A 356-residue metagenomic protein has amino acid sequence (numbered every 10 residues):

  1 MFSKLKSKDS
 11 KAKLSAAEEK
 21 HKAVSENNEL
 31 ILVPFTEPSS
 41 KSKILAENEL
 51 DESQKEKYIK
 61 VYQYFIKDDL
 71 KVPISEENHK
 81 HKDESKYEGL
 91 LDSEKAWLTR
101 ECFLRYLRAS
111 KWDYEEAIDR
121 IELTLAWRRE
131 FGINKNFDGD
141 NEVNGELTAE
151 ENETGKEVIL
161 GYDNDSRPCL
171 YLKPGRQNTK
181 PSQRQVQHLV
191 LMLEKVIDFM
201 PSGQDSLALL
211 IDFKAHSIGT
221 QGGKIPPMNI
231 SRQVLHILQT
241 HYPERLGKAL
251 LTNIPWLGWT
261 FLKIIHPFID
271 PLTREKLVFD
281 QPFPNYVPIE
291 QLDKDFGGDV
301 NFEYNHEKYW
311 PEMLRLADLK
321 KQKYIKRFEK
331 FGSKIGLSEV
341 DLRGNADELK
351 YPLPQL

Functional and structural regions predicted by a protein language model:
M1-L356: Basic, amphipathic alpha-helical/coil surface patches used to engage anionic, phosphate-bearing ligands and membranes
